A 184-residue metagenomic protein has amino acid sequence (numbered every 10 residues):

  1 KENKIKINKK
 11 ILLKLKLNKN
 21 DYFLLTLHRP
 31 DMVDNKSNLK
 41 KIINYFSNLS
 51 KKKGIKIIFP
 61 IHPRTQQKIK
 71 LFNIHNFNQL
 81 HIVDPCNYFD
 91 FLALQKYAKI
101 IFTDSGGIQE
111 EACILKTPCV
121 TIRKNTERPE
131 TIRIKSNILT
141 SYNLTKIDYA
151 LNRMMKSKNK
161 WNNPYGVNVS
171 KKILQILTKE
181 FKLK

Functional and structural regions predicted by a protein language model:
K1-K184: Nucleotide-activated sugar donor-binding and catalytic core shared by glycosyltransferases and related lipid-linked
